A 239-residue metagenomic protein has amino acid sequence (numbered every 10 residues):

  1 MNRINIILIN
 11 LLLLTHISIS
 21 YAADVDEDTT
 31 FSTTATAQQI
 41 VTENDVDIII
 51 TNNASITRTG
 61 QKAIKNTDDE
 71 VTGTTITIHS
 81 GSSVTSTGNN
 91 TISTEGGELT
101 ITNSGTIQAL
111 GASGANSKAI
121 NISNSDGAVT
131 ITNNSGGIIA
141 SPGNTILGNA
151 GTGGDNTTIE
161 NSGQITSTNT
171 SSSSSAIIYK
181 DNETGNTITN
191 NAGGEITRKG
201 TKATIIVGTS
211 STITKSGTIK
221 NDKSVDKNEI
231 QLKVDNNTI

Functional and structural regions predicted by a protein language model:
M1-I7: Bacterial N-terminal signal peptides that target proteins for export
L8-H16: Bacterial N-terminal signal peptides
H16-D24: Sec/Tat signal peptide C-region and signal peptidase I cleavage site
V25, V41-N44, E70, N182 (+1 more regions): Flexible, charged surface loops at secondary-structure boundaries
D26-A35, D47-G60, T75-G88, L99-N116 (+4 more regions): Beta-strand-rich solenoid/repeat architectures in extracellular/passenger domains of polysaccharide-targeting enzymes
K62-D68, S93-T94, K118-N124, N144-G151 (+3 more regions): Predominantly extracellular/luminal carbohydrate-interaction, adhesion, and secreted-enzyme modules that are
V234-I239: Short, intrinsically disordered, charge-balanced linker/junction segments flanking boundaries in proteins
